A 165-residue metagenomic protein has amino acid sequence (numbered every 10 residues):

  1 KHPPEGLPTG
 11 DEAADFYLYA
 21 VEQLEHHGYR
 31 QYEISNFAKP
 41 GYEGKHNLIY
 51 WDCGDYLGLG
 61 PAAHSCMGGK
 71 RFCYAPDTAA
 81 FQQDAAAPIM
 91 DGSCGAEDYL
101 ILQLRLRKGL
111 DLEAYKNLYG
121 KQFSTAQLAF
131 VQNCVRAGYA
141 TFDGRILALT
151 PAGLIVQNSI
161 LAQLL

Functional and structural regions predicted by a protein language model:
K1-K121: C-terminal scaffold of the Radical SAM
E33, V135-R145: A short, conserved structural fragment
G41-Y42, C134, P151-A152: Short secondary-structure boundary/hinge segments and terminal tails
I49-Y50, A126-F130, T141-F142: Alpha-helix boundary/capping detector
G120-V135: Short amphipathic alpha-helical interaction segments
I146-T150: Minor-groove-contacting beta-hairpin "wing" of winged helix-turn-helix DNA-binding domains
A152-L165: Short, amphipathic alpha-helical interaction segments positioned at domain boundaries
